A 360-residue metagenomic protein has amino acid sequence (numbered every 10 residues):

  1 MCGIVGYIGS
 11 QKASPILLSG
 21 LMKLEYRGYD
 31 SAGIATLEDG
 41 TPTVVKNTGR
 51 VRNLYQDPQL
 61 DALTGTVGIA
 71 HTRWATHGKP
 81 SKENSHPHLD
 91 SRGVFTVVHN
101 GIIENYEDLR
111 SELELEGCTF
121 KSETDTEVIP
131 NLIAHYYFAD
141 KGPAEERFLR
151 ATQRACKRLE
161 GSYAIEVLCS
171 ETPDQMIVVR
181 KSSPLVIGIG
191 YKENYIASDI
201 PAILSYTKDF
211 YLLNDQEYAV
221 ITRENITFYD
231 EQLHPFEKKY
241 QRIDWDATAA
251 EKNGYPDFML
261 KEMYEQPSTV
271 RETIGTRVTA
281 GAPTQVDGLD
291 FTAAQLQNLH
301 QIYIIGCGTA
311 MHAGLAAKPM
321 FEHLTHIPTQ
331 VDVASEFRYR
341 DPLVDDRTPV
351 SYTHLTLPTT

Functional and structural regions predicted by a protein language model:
M1-K252, P256, E265-H300, Y339: Conserved short alpha-helical segments that host acidic/polar catalytic motifs at enzyme active sites
A70, I304, Y352: Redox-cofactor binding/interface segments in oxidoreductases and associated redox assembly factors
T96, P349-S351: Hydrophobic "anchor" residues on beta-strands that sit immediately upstream of conserved functional sites
I102-I103, T172, C307-A313, L355: Gly/Ser/Thr-rich loops at beta-strand to alpha-helix junctions that form or flank small-molecule/cofactor-binding
P184, R271, T276-R277, G281 (+1 more regions): Anionic-ligand anchoring segments at beta-strand to alpha-helix junctions in alpha/beta enzyme folds, i.e., glycine
E262: An acidic-aromatic substrate-binding cleft motif
T353-T359: Conserved small/polar residues in nucleotide/adenosyl-binding loops
